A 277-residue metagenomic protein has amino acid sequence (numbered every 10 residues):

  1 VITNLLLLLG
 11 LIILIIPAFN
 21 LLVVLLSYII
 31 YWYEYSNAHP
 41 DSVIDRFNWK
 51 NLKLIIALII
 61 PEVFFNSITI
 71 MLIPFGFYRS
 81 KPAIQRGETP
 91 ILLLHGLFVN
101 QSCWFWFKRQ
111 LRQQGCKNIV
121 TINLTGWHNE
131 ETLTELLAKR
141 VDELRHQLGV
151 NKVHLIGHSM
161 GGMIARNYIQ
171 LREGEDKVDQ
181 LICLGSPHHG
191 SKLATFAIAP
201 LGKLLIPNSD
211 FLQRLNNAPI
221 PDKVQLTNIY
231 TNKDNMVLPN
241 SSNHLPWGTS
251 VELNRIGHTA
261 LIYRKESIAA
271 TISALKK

Functional and structural regions predicted by a protein language model:
V1-I91, Q114, K277: Flexible, membrane-associating and regulatory peripheral segments of lipid-active enzymes
P90-I91, V224-Y230, T249-V251: Catalytic His-Asp charge-relay segment
L93-S102, K108-I220, I229, M236: Serine-dependent carboxylesterase/thioesterase catalytic core of lipase-like alpha/beta-hydrolase/SGNH enzymes
F107, V237-P246: Short alpha-helix in the alpha/beta-hydrolase fold that links the catalytic acid
K117-V120, P246-T259, T271: Catalytic histidine neighborhood in serine/cysteine hydrolases with alpha/beta-hydrolase-type architecture
E130-E131, G257-K265: Catalytic histidine-centered segment of alpha/beta-hydrolase-like enzymes
T231-V237, H258-T259: Acidic catalytic loop of the alpha/beta-hydrolase fold
I262-A274: Post-His helix in hydrolase/transferase enzymes
